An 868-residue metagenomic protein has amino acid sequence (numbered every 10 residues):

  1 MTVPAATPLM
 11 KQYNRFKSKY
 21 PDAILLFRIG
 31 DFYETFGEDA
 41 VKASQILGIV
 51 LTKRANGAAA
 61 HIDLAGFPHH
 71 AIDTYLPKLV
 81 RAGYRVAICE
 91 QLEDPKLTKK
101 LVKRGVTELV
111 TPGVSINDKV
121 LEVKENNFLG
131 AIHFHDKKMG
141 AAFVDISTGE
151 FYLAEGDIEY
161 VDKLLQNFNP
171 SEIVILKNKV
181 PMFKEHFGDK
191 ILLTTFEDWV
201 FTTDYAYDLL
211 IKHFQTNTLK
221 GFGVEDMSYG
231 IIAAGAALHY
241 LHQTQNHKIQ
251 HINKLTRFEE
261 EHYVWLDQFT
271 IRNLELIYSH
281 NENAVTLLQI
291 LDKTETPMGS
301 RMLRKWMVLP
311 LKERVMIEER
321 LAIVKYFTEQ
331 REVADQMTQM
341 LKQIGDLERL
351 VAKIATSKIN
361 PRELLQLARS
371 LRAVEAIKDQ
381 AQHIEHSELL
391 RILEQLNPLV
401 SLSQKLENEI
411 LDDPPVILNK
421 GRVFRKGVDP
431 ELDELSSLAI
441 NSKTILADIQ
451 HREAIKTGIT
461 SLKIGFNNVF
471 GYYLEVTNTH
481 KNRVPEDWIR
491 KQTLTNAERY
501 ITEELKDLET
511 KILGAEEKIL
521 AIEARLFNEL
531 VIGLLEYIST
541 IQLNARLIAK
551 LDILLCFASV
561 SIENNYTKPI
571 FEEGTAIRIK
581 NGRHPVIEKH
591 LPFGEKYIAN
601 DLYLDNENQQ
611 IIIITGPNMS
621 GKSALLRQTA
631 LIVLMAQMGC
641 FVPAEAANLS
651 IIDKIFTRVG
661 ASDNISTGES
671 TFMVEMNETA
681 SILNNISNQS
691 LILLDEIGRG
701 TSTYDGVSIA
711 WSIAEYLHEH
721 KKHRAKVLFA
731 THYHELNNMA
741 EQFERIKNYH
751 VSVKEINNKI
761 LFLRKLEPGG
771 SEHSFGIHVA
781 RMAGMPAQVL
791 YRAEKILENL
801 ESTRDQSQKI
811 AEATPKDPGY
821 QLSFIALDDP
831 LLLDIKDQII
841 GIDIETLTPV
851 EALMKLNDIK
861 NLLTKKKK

Functional and structural regions predicted by a protein language model:
M1-Y326, K342, D346-A355, I359-H451 (+1 more regions): Charged catalytic and DNA/RNA-contacting regions of genome-maintenance and nucleic-acid-processing enzymes
A6-M10, L26, Y33, G37 (+35 more regions): Amphipathic alpha-helical transducer elements in NTP-driven molecular machines
P21, G37-A40, M227, E295 (+5 more regions): ATPase nucleotide-binding head domains, primarily ABC-like/P-loop NTPase cores
C89, P112-L121, K248, E385-E388 (+5 more regions): Active-site phosphate-binding and catalytic loops of NTP-dependent enzymes
F201-L209, W265, E275-Y278, R369-T444 (+5 more regions): Amphipathic heptad-repeat alpha-helical coiled-coil/stalk segments that mediate oligomerization, filament/stalk
I317, V324, A334-M340, L367 (+12 more regions): Amphipathic alpha-helical coiled-coil segments
T356, N360, S370-A373, R391 (+3 more regions): Charged, surface-exposed helical/loop "interaction arms" that form contiguous linear patches used for dimerization
N467, A826-D828, I840-K868: Terminal-proximal interaction/regulatory segments of ATP-powered molecular machines
